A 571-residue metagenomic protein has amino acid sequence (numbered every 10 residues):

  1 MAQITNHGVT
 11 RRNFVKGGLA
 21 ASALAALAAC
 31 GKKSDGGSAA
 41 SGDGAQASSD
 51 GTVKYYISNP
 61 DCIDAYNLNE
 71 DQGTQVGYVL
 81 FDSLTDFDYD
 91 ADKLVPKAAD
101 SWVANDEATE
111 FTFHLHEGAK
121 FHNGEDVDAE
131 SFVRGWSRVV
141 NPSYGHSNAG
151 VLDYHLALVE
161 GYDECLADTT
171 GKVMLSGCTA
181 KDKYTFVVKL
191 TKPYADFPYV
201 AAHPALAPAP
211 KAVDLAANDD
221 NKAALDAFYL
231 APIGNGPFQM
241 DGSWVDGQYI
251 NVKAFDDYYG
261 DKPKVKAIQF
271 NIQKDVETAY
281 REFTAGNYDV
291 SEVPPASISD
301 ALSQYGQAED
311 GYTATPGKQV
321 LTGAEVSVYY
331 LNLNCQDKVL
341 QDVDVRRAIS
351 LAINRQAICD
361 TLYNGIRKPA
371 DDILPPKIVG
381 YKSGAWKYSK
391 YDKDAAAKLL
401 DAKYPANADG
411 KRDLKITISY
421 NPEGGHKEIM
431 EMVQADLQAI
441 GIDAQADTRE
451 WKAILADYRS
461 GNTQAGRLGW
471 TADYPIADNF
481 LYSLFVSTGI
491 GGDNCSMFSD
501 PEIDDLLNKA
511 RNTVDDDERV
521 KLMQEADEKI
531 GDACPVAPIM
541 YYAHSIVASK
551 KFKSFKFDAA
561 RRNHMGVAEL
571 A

Functional and structural regions predicted by a protein language model:
A2, F14, A20-L24, K32 (+3 more regions): Detector for C-terminal structural segments
Y56-D106, I233-G234: N-terminal lobe/hinge region of extracytoplasmic solute-binding protein
I57-Q75, A98, E125, F197-P208 (+2 more regions): A structural "hinge/loop" feature
D88-Y89, K183, L190-P263, A267: Gly/Pro-rich hinge or "lid" segments in bacterial periplasmic/extracellular proteins
V127-G135, K183-K189, P193, P237 (+4 more regions): Alpha-helical secondary-structure segments
S147-L215: Surface-exposed binding/hinge segments that line and control ligand-binding clefts or catalytic entry sites
D241-K253, Q269-D337, D360: Extracellular/periplasmic solute-recognition and catalytic clefts
L340, K368-Y404, P422-E428: Structural transition elements
